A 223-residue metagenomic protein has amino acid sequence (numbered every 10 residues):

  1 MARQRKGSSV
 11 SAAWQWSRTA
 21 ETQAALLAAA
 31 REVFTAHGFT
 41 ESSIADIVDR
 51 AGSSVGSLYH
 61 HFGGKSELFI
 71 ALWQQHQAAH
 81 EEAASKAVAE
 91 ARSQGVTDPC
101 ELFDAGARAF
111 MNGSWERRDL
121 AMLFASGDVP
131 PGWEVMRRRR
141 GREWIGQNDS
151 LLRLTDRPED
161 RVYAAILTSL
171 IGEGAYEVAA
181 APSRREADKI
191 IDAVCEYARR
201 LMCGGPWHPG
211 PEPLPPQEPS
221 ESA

Functional and structural regions predicted by a protein language model:
M1-E21, A91-R92, P206-A223: N-terminal intrinsically disordered/low-complexity leader segments
E21, A25, A29, V33-E67 (+1 more regions): Helix-turn-helix
A25, A29-A36, E82-E90, L170-A181: Solvent-exposed, amphipathic alpha-helical segments
F62, S126-P130: Short helix-capping/turn signature of helix-turn-helix
L72-F103, N148: Amphipathic alpha-helical linker/stalk segments
A78-E82, T97-A125, T168, R200 (+1 more regions): Helical hydrophobic small-molecule/effector-binding pocket
A78-S85, A105, N112-G113, P130-T155 (+3 more regions): Amphipathic alpha-helical packing segments from all-alpha helical-bundle domains
A121-S126, E134, L152-A198, G205-Q217 (+1 more regions): Hydrophobic/aromatic-rich alpha-helical bundle segments in the mid-to-C-terminal region
